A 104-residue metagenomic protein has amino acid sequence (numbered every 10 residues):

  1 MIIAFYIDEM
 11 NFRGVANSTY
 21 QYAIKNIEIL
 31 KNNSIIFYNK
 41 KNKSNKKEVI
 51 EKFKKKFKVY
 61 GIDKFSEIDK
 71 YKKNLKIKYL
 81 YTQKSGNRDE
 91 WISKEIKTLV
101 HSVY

Functional and structural regions predicted by a protein language model:
M1-I7: N-terminal intrinsically disordered, low-complexity tails enriched in polar/charged
I2, N32-I35, K97: Residues at the starts of beta-strands that form the adenosine-phosphate
A4, D69-D89, K97-H101: Short N-terminal targeting/anchoring amphipathic segment
I7-R13, Y20-D69, N74: N-terminal strand-loop element at the rim of the active site of nucleotide-sugar-dependent glycosyltransferases
S18-Q21, S93-K97: Short, glycine/charged-enriched secondary-structure capping and boundary segments
K47-F53, R88-E95: Short loop/helix-cap segments at secondary-structure boundaries that form the rim of catalytic
D63, S102-Y104: Residues at the C-termini of beta-strands that transition into short coil/loop
